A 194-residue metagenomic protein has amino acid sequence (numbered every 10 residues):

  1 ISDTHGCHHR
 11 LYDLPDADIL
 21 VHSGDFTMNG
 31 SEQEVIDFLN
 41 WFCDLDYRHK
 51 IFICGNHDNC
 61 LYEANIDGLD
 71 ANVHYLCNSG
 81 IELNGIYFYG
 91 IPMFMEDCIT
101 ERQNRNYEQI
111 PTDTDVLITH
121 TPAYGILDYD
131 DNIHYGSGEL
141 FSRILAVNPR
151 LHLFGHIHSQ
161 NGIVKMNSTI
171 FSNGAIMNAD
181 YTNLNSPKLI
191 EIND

Functional and structural regions predicted by a protein language model:
I1, G6-L83: Core catalytic region of metal-dependent phosphoesterases/phosphodiesterases, especially metallo-beta-lactamase-like
I1-S2, L20-D25, K50-N56, L76-C77 (+3 more regions): Active-site neighborhood of phospho(di)ester-bond hydrolases with catalytic His/Asp-centered motifs
H5-G6, T27, D58-N59, M93-E96 (+3 more regions): Short, solvent-exposed loop/turn segments at secondary-structure junctions
T27, E32, D113-N148: Active-site-proximal segments of metal-dependent phosphoesterases and phosphodiesterases across multiple
G80-N84, S142-V147, L151, H158-D194: Binuclear metal-dependent phosphoesterase catalytic core
N84-V116, D130-E139: Binuclear metal-dependent hydrolase catalytic cores centered on His/Asp/Glu-rich metal-binding motifs
I99-R102, T112, T121-P122, I126-N132 (+2 more regions): A short secondary-structure junction signal
